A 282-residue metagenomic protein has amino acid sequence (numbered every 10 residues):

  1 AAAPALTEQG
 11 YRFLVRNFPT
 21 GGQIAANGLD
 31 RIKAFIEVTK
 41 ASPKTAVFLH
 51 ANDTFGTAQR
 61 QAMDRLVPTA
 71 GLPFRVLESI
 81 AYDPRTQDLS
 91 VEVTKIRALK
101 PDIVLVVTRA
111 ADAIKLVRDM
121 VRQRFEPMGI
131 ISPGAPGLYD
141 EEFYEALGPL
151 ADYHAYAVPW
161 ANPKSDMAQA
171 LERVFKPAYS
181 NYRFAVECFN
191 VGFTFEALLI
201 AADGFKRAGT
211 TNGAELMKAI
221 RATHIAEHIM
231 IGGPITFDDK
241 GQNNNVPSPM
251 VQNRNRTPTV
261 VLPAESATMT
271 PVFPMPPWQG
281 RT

Functional and structural regions predicted by a protein language model:
A1-T282: Extracytosolic ligand-binding ectodomains
